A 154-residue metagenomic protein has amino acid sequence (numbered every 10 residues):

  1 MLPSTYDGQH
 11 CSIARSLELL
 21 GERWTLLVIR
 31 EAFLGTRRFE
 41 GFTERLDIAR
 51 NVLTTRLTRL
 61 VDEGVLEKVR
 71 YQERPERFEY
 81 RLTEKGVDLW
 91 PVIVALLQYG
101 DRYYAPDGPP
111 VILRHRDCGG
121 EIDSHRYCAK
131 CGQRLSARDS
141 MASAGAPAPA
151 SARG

Functional and structural regions predicted by a protein language model:
M1-G8: N-terminal intrinsically disordered/low-complexity leader segments
C11-V52: N-terminal helix-turn-helix DNA-binding core of bacterial DNA-binding proteins
G21, Q72-A95: Basic, amphipathic "hinge/linker" alpha-helix immediately C-terminal to the N-terminal HTH DNA-binding motif
L26, E63, V92-Y103: Alpha-helical linker/hinge and terminal dimerization helices associated with HTH transcriptional regulators
I29, R37-F42, L57, L89-V92 (+2 more regions): Extended, folded domain segments that form the structural surfaces/walls around functional sites
F39-Y71, P75: Canonical helix-turn-helix DNA-binding module
R45, E79-R81, I112-R114: Short aromatic/hydrophobic contact patches that present stacked aromatics for nucleic-acid/ligand binding
D101-G154: C-terminal regulatory/oligomerization modules of transcriptional regulators
